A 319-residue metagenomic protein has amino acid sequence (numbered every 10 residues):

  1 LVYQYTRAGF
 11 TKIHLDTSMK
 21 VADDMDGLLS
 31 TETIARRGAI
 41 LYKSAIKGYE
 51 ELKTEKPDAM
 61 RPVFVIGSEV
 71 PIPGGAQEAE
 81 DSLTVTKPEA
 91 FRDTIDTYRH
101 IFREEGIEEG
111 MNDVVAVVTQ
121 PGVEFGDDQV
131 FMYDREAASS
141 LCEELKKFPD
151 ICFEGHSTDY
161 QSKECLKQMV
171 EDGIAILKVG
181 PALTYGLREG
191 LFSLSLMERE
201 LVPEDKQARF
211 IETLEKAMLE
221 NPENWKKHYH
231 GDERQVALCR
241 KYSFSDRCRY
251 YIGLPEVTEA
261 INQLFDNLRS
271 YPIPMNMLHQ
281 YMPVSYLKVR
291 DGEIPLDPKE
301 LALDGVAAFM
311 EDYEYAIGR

Functional and structural regions predicted by a protein language model:
L1-K146, C152, T158: Helix-rich catalytic cores of soluble enzyme domains
C142-R319: Flexible, acidic glycine-rich loops studded with aromatic residues
